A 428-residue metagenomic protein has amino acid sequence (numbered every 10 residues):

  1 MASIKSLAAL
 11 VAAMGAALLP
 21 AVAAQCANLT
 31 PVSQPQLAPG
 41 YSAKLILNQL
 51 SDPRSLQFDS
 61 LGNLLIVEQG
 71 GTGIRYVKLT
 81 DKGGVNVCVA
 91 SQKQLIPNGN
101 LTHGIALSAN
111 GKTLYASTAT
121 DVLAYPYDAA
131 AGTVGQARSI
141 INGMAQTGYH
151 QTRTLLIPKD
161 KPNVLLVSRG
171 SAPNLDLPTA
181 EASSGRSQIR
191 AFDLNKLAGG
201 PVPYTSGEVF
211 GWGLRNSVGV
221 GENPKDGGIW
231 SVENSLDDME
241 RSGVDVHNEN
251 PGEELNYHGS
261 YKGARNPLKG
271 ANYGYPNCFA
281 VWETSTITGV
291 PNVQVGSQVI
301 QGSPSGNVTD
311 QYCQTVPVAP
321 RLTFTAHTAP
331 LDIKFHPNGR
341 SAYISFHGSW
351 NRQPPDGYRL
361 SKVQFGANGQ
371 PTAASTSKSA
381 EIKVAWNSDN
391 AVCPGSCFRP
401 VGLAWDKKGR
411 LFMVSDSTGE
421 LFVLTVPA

Functional and structural regions predicted by a protein language model:
M1-A24: Fungal secretory targeting signals
Q25-V32, Q36, S171-N174, S184-T205 (+2 more regions): Beta-propeller domain segments
A43-N48, A90-P97, R138-M144, T205-F210 (+2 more regions): A short beta-strand motif characteristic of beta-propeller blades
Q49-L61, P97-T113, S117, A145-V164 (+3 more regions): Beta-rich, blade/repeat-based domains predominating in secreted/periplasmic proteins but also intracellular
N63-V67, T113-A116, V164-S168, G228-V232 (+3 more regions): Conserved beta-propeller blade signature
E68-G70, S117-D121, Y127, G170-A172 (+5 more regions): Short loop/turn segments immediately following the C-termini of beta-strands
Q92, L101-T102, T120-K159, S171-P173: Asp-box/WD-like beta-propeller blade repeats and closely related beta-sheet repeat scaffolds
P251, G402-A428: Blade-level signature of beta-propeller repeat domains, shared across WD40, Kelch, NHL, RCC1 and BNR/Asp-box propellers
